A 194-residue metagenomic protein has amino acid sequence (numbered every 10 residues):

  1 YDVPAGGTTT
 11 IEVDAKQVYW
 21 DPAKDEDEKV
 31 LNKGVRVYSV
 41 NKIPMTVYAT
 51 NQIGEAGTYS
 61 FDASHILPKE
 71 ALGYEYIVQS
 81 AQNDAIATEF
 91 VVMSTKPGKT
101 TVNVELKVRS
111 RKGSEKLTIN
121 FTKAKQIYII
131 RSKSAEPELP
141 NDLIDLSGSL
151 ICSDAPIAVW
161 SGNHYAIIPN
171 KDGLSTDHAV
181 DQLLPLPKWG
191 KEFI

Functional and structural regions predicted by a protein language model:
Y1-I194: Intrinsically disordered, low-complexity linker/terminal regions across diverse proteins
